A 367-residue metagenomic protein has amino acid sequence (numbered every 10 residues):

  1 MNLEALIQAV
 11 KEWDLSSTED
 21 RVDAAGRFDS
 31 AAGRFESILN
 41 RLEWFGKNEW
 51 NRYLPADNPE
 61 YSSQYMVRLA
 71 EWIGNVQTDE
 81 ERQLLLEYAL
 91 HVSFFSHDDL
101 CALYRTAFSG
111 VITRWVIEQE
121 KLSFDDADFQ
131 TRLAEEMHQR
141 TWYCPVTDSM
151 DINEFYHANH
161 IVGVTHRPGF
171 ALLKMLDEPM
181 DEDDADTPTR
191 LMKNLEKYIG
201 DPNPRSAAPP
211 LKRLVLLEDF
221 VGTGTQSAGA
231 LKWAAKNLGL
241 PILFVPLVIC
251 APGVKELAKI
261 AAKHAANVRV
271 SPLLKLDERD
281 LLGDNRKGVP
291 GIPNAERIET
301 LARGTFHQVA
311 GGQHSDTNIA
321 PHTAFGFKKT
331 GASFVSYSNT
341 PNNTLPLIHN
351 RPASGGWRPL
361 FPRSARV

Functional and structural regions predicted by a protein language model:
M1-V221, T225-V367: PRPP-associated nucleotide enzymes
